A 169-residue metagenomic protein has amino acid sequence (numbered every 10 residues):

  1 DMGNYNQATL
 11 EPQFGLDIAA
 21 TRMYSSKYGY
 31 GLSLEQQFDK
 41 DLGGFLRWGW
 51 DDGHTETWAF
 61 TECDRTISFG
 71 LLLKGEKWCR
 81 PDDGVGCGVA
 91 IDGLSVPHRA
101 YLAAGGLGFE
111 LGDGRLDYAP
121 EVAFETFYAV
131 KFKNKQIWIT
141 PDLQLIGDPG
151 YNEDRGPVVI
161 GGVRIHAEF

Functional and structural regions predicted by a protein language model:
D1, W48-H54, L73-G75, V89-S95 (+2 more regions): Transmembrane beta-strands of outer-membrane beta-barrel pores
D1-S33: Surface-exposed beta-loop-beta
L16-A20, H54-W58, E110-G114, P149-Y151: Extracellular loop and loop/strand-boundary signature of outer-membrane beta-barrel proteins
S26-Y30, T61-I67, P120-F124, R155-G161: Residues that define the transmembrane beta-barrel architecture of outer-membrane proteins
L32-Q36, L46, F69-L73, C87 (+2 more regions): Residues on the lipid-exposed face of transmembrane beta-strands in outer-membrane beta-barrel proteins
F38-D41, G75-V85, K131-I139: Short loop/turn motifs that connect adjacent beta-strands in outer-membrane beta-barrel proteins
G44, W48-W50, F69, V85-I91 (+2 more regions): Transmembrane beta-barrel strands of outer-membrane/channel proteins
F124-G162, E168: Predominantly the C-terminal beta-signal and adjacent terminal strand-loop region of outer-membrane beta-barrel
